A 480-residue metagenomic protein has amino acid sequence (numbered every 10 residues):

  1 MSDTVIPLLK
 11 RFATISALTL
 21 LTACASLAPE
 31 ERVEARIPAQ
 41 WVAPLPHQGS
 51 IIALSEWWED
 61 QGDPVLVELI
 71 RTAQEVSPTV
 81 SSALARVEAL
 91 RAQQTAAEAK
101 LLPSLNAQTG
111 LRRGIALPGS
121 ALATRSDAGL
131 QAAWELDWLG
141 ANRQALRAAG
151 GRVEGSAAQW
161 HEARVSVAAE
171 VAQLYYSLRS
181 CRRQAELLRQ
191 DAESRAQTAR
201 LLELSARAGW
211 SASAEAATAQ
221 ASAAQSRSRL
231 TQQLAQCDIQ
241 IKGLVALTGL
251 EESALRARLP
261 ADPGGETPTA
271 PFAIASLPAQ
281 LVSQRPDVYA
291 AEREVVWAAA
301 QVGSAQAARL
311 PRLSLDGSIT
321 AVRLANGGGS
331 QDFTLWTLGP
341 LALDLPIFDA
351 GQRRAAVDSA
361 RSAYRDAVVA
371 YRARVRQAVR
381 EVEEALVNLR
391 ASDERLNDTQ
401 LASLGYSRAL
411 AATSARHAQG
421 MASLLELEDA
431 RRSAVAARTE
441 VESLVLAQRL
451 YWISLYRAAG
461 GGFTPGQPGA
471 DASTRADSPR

Functional and structural regions predicted by a protein language model:
S2-E75, L234-S283, L324-A325, T337 (+1 more regions): Terminal intrinsically disordered/low-complexity segments used for targeting and assembly
S26, E56, P64, L69-R71 (+7 more regions): Small/polar-residue-enriched beta-strand and adjacent coil segments characteristic of outer-membrane beta-barrel
V76, A83, E135, N142 (+21 more regions): Amphipathic alpha-helical coiled-coil segments and their boundaries
V87-A89, Q94-A96, L111, L146-A148 (+26 more regions): Heptad-repeat amphipathic alpha-helical coiled-coil interaction surface used for oligomerization/assembly
N142, A158-L277, N388, S392 (+3 more regions): Periplasmic alpha-helical coiled-coil/stalk elements that build and connect Gram-negative outer-membrane
V165, A206-W210, A373-R376, R380 (+1 more regions): Short coil/turn linkers that connect adjacent helices within long alpha-helical scaffolds, especially alpha-solenoid
L259, L404-E428, I453-D471: A glycine-biased, small/acidic residue-tolerant capping/turn segment at secondary-structure junctions
L315, L343, A360, A367 (+9 more regions): Hydrophobic, well-ordered secondary-structure elements that form the walls of internal hydrophobic environments
